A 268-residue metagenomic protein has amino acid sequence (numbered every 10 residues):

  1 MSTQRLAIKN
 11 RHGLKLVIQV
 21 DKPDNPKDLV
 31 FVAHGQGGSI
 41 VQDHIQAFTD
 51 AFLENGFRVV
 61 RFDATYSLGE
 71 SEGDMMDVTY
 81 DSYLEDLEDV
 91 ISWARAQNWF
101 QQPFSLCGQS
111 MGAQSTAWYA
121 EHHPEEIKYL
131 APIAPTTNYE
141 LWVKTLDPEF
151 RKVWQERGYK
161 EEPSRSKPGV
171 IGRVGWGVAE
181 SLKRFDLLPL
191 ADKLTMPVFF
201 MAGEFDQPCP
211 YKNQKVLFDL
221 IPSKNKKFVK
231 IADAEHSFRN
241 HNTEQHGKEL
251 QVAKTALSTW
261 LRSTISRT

Functional and structural regions predicted by a protein language model:
M1-N25: N-terminal cap/lid segment of alpha/beta-hydrolase-fold proteins
G37-T49, K212: The serine-hydrolase catalytic nucleophile loop
I45, M196, P210-D219: Short alpha-helix in the alpha/beta-hydrolase fold that links the catalytic acid
I45, T49-E72: Conserved alpha/beta-hydrolase
S67-F100, G247-K248: Catalytic nucleophile-loop/oxyanion-hole region of alpha/beta-hydrolase and closely related hydrolase-like folds
E125-V174: Hydrolase active-site cap/lid region
L194-T195, F200-A202, D206: Short beta-strand/loop motif that positions the catalytic acidic residue of the alpha/beta-hydrolase fold
A234-F238, N242-T268: Catalytic active-site module of serine/aspartate enzymes centered on a nucleophile-bearing elbow/loop
